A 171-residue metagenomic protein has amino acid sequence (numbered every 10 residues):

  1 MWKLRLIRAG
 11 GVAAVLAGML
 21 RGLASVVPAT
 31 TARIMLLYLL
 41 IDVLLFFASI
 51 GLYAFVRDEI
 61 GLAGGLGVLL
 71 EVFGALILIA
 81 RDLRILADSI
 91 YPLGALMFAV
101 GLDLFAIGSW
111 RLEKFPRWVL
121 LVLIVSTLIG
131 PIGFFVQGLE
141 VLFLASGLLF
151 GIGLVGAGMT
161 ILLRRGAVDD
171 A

Functional and structural regions predicted by a protein language model:
M1-A171: Hydrophobic, aromatic-enriched alpha-helical segments typical of multi-pass transmembrane helices
